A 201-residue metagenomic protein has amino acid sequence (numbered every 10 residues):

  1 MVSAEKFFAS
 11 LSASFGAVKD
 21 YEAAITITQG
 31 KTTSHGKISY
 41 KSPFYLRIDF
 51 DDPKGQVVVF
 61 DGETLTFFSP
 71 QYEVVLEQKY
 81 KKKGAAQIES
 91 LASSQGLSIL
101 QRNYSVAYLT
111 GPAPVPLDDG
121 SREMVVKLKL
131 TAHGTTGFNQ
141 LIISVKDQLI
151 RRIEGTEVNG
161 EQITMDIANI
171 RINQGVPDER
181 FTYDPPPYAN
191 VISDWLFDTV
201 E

Functional and structural regions predicted by a protein language model:
V2-A24, Q29, S69-F138, L196 (+1 more regions): Flexible, processing/modification-adjacent segments and terminal tails in exported/periplasmic/extracellular proteins
S14, K37-K41, V58, P114-D119 (+1 more regions): Short, exposed beta-strand/loop patches in secreted or surface proteins that constitute
V18-E22, T33-H35, K41-P43, P53 (+6 more regions): Extracytoplasmic
T28-G30, P53, Y72, G160 (+1 more regions): Hydrophobic lipid-interacting interfaces of membrane-associated proteins
K37-L91, I163-T164: An acidic-aromatic
R102-Y104, Y108-W195: Gly/Pro-enriched, hydrophobic low-complexity segments that function as extracytoplasmic propeptides/linkers
